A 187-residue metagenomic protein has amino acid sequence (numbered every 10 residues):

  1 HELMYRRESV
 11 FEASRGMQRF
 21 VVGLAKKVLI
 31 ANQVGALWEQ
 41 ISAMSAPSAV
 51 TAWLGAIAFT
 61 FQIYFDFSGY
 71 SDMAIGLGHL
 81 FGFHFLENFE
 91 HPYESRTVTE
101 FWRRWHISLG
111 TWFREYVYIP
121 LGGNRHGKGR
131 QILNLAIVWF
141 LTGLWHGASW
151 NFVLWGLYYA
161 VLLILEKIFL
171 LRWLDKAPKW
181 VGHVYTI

Functional and structural regions predicted by a protein language model:
H1-I187: Membrane-embedded transmembrane alpha-helical bundles that form the catalytic cores of multi-pass lipid-modifying
